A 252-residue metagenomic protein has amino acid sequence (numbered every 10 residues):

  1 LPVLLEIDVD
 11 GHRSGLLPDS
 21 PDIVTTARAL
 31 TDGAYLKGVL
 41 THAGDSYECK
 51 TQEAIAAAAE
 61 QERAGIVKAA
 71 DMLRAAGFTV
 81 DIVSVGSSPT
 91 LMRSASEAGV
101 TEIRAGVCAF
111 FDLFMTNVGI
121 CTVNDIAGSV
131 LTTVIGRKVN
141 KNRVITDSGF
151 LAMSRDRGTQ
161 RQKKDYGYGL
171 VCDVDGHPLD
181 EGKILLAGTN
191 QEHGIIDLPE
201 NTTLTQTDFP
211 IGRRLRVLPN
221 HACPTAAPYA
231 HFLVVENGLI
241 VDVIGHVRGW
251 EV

Functional and structural regions predicted by a protein language model:
P2, D8-T122: Active-site loop/helix belt of alpha/beta enzymes
L4, D8-D10, G149, P199: Anionic group-transfer/hydrolysis microenvironments
A57, P89-C172: Active-site loop ensemble at the mouth of alpha/beta enzyme cores that anchors a bound cofactor
E62, V123-D125, I184-G188: Short Gly/Pro-enriched turn/cap motifs at secondary-structure boundaries
K141-V252: C-terminal accessory subdomain/extension
